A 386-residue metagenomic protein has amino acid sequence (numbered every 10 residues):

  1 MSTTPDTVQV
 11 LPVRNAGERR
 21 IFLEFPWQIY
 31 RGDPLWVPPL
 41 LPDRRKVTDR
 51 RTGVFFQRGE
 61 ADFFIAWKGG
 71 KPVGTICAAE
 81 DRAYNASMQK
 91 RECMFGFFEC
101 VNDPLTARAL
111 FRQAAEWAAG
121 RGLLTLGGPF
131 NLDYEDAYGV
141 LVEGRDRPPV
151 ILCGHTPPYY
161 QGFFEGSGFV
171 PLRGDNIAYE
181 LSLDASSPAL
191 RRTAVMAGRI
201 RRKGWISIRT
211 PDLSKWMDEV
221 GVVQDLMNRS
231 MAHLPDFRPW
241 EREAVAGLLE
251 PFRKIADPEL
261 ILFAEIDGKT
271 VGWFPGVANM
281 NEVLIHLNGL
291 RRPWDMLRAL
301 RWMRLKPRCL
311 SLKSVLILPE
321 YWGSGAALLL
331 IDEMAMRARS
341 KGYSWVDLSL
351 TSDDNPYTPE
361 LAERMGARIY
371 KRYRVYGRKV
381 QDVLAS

Functional and structural regions predicted by a protein language model:
S2-K46, A115: TRNA-binding/sensing appendages of the translation machinery
T3-V8, G154-D236: Acyltransferase donor/substrate-recognition loop-hinge adjacent to the catalytic core
A16-R19, P38-R50, F55-A78, M88-K90 (+6 more regions): Catalytic cores of nucleotide-enabled group-transfer and carboxylate-activating enzymes in metabolic and assembly-line
P26-K68, A78-A86, P211, K215-V315: A conserved beta-strand-loop-helix scaffold within acyl/acetyltransferase catalytic domains
P72, R82-N85, Y134-D136, S186 (+6 more regions): Flexible loop/turn segments at secondary-structure boundaries
N85-F169, L287-R364: Acyl-donor binding region in acyl/amide transferases
A264-I266, F274-M280, S314-Y321, M334 (+4 more regions): Active-site proximal loops enriched in glycine and acidic residues that flank catalytic Cys/His/Asp and coordinate
